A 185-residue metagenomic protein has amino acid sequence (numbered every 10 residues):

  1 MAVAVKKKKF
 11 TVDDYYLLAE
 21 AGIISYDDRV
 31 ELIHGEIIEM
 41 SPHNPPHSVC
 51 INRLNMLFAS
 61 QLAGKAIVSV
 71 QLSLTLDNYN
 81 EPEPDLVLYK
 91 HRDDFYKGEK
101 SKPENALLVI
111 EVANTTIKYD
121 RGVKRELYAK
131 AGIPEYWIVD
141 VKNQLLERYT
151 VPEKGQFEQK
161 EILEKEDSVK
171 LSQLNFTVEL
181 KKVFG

Functional and structural regions predicted by a protein language model:
M1-G185: Gly/Pro/Ser/Thr-rich low-complexity, intrinsically disordered segments predominantly at protein N-termini
